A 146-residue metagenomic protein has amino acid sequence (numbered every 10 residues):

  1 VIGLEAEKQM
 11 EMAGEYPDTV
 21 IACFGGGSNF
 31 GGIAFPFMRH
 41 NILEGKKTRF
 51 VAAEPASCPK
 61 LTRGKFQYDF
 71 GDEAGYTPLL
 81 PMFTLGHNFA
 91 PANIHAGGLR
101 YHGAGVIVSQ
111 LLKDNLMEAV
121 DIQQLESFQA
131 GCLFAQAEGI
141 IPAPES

Functional and structural regions predicted by a protein language model:
V1-G3, A13-G14, R39-L43, K47 (+1 more regions): Active-site/ligand-binding loops adjacent to catalytic centers
G3, T19, F30-F35: Conserved PLP-enzyme active-site core in the AAT-like
Y16-N29, F50, P142: A short, small-residue-rich loop immediately preceding and capping a beta-strand
F24-A34, K60-T62, S146: Short glycine/serine/threonine-rich phosphate/pyrophosphate-binding segments that cradle anionic phosphate groups
